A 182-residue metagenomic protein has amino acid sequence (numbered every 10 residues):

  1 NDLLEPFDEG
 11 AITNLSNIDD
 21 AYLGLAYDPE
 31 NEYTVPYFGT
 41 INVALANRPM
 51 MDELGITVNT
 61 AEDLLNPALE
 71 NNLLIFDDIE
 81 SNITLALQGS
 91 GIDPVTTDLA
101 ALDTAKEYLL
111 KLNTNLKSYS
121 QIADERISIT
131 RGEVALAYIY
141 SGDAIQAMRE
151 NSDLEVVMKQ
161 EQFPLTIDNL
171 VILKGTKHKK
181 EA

Functional and structural regions predicted by a protein language model:
N1-E133: Extracytoplasmic ligand-binding site segments that recognize negatively charged/polar headgroups
L45-M50, L87-G89, T166-K179: A bilobed periplasmic-binding-protein/Venus flytrap-type ligand-binding module shared by bacterial periplasmic
D78, I122, V134, Y140-A144 (+2 more regions): Histidine- and/or cysteine-centered catalytic micro-motif in compact active-site loops
D103-L112, E150-K174: Periplasmic-binding protein-like
T104, K177-A182: Short amphipathic alpha-helical coupling segments at ligand-binding clamshell hinges and other catalytic/signaling
I122, R131-V134, N151, L165-I167: Short gly/pro-enriched beta-turn/loop segments at secondary-structure junctions
T130, L136-D153: A ligand-binding cleft/hinge motif common to bilobed small-molecule-binding domains
